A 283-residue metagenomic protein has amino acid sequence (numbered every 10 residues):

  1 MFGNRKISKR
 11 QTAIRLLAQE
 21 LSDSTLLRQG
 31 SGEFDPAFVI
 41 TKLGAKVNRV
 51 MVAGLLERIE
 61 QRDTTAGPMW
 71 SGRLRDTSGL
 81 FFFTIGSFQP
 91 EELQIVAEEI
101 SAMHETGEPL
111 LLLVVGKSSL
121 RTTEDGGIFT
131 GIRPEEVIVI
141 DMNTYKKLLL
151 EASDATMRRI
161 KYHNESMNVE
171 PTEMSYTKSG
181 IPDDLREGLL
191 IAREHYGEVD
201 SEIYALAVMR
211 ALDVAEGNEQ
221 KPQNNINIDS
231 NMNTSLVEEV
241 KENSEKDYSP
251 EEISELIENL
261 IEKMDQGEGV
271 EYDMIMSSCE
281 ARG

Functional and structural regions predicted by a protein language model:
M1-K42, R210: OB/S1-fold single-stranded nucleic-acid-binding modules and their adjacent gly/ser/pro-rich low-complexity linkers
I40-V47, E105: Short, solvent-exposed beta-strand/turn "edge" segments of beta-rich domains on protein surfaces
V47-A66: Structural detector for short beta-strands of small beta-barrel domains
A53-L55, R73-R75, V115-K117: Residue-level recognition of well-ordered beta-strand positions that form the cores of beta-sheet-rich folds across
Q61-Q94, I132-M142: OB-fold (S1/OB) nucleic-acid-binding surfaces
L80-G107, L113-V115: A beta-strand/beta-hairpin structural motif
S101-L113, K117, T123-N225, T234-E262: Extended, charge-rich, solvent-exposed interface segments
E255-I257, Q266-R282: Short acidic, hydrophobic short linear motifs in intrinsically disordered regions
